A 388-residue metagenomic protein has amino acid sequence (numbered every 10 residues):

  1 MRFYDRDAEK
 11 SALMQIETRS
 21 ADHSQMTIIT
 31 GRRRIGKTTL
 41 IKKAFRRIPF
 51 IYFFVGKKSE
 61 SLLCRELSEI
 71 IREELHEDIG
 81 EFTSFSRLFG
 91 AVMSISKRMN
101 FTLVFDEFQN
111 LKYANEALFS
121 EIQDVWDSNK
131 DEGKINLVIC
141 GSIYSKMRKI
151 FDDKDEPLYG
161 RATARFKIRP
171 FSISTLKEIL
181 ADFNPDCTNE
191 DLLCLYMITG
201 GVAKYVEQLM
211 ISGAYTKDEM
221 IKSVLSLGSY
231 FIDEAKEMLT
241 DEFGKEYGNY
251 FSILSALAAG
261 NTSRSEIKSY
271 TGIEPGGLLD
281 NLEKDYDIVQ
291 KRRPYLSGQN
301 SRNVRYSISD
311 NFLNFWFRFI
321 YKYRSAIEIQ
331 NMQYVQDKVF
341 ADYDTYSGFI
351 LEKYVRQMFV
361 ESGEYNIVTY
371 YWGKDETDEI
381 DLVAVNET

Functional and structural regions predicted by a protein language model:
M1-K338: Phosphate-binding site recognition
R302-T388: A cross-kingdom feature that marks ATP-driven nucleic-acid transaction machinery
